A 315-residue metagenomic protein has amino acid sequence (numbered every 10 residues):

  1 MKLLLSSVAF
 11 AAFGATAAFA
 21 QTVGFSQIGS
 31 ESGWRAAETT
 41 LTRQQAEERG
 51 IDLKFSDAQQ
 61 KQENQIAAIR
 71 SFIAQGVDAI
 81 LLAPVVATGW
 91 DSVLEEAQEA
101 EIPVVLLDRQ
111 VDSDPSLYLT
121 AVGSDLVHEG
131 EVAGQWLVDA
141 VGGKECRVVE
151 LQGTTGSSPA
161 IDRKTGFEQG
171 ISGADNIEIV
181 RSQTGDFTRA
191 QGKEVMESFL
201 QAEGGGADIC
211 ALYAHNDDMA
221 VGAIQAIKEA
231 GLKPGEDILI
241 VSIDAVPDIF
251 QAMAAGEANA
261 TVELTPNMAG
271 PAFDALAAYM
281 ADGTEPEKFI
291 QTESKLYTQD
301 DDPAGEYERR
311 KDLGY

Functional and structural regions predicted by a protein language model:
M1-A20: Gram-negative bacterial Sec-dependent N-terminal signal peptides
T22-R49, L53-S71, Q75-V77, A83-A87 (+4 more regions): Extracytoplasmic "Venus flytrap"
W34-R49, E129-W136, S158-I177, Q191-M196 (+1 more regions): Short, solvent-exposed amphipathic alpha-helices that sit in or adjacent to ligand/effector-binding or catalytic
D52, T88-H128, D139, R147 (+4 more regions): Flexible loop/hinge segments that line or gate small-molecule binding clefts
Q59-D112, T120-S124, D217-G222: Beta-alpha junction/loop-to-helix N-cap segments that form part of ligand/metal-binding clefts
Q65, A121-V148, Q191-V195, A245-I249 (+1 more regions): Hydrophobic alpha-helical segments within soluble ligand-binding/sensing domains
D78, L82-E99, F167, V180-R181 (+1 more regions): Hydrophobic alpha-helical
T155, P159, G170-I171, M268-Y315: Hinge/cleft segment of the Venus flytrap/periplasmic-binding protein
